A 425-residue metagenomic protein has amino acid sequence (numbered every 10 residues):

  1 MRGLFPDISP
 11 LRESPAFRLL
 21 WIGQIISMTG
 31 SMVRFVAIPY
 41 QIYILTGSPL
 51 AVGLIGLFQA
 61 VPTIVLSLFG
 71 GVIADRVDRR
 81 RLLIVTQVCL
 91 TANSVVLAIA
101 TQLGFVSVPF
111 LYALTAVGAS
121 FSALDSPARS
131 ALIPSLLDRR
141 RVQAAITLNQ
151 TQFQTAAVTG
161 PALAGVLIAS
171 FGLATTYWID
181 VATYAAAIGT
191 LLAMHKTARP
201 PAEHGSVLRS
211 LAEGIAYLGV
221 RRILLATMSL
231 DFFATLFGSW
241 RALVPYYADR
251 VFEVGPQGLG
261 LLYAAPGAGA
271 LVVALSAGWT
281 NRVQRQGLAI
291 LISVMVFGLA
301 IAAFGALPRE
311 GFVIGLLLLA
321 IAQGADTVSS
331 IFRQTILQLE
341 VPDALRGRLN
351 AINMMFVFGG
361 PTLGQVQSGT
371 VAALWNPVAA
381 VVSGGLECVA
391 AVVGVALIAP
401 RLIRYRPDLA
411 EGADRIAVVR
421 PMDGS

Functional and structural regions predicted by a protein language model:
M1-S425: Alpha-helical transmembrane-bundle signature of multi-pass membrane transport and export proteins
